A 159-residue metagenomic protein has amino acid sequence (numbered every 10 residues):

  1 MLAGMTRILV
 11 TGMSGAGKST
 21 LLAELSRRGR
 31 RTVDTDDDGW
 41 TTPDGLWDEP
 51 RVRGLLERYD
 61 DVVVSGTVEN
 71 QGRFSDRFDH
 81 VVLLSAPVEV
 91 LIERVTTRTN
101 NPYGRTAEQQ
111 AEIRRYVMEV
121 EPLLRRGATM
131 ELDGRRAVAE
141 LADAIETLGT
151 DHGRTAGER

Functional and structural regions predicted by a protein language model:
M1-G4: Short, Lys/Arg-enriched N-terminal segments with co-localized hydrophobic residues within the first ~10-30 amino acids
G12, G17: Conserved glycine(s) of the Walker
L22-D61: Conserved substrate/cofactor phosphate-moiety recognition/catalytic segment in nucleotide-dependent phosphotransferases
G29, Y59, F78-D79, G127-A128: Short, well-ordered alpha-helix to beta-strand connector turns
G66-N70, M118: Short, polar loop motifs at secondary-structure junctions
H80-L123, G127-M130, E146-R159: A glycine- and Lys/Arg-enriched "phosphate-lid" helix/loop adjacent to the NTP-binding pocket of small-molecule kinases
V138-E146: Short, amphipathic alpha-helical "lid/cap" segments that border enzyme active or binding sites
